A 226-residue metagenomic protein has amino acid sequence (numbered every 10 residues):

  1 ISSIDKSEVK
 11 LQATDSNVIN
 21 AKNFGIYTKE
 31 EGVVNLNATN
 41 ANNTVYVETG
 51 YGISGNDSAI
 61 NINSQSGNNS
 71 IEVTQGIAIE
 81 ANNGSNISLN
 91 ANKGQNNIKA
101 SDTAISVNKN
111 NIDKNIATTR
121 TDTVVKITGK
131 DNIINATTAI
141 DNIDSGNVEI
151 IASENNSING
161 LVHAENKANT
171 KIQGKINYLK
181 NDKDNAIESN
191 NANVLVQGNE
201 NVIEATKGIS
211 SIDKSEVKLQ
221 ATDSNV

Functional and structural regions predicted by a protein language model:
I4: Conserved inter-motif catalytic segment of the P-loop NTP-binding fold
S7-V9, S16-N17, F24, G32-V34 (+24 more regions): The right-handed parallel beta-helix/beta-solenoid scaffold, focusing on the short coil/turn and N-cap positions
